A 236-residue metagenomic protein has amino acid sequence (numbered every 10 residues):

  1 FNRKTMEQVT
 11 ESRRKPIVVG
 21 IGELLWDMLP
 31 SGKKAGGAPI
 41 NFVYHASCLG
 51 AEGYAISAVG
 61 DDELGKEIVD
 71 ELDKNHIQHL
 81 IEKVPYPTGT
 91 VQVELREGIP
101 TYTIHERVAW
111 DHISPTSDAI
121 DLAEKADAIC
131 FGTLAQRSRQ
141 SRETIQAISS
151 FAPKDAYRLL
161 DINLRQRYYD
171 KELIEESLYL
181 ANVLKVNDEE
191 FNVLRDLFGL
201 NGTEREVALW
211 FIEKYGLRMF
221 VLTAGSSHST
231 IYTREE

Functional and structural regions predicted by a protein language model:
F1-N2, Q92: Compositionally biased, low-complexity segments enriched in small residues
N2, E7-V19, E71-D73, H79-E82 (+1 more regions): Ribokinase/PfkB-type carbohydrate-kinase core domain
I17-V18, D27-I99, E106-I113, D118: Substrate-binding N-lobe of the ribokinase-like
G22: Active-site beta-alpha turn of Rossmann-fold NAD(P)-dependent dehydrogenases/reductases
W26-D27, N192: Nucleotide phosphate-binding site architecture
